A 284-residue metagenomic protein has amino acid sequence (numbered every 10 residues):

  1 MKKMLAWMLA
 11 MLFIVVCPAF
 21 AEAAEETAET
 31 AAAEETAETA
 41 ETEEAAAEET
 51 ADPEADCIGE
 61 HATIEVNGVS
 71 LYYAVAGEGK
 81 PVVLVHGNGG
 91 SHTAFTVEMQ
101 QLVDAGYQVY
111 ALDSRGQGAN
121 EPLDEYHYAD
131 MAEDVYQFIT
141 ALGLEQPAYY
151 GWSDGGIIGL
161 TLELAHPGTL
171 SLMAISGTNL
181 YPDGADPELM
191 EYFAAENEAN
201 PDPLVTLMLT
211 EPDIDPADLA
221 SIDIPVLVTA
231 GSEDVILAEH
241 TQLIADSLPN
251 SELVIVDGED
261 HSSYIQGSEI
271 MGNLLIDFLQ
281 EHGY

Functional and structural regions predicted by a protein language model:
Y72-G118: Conserved HGGG/HGGXW glycine-rich cap/lid loop of the alpha/beta-hydrolase fold
D130-P147: Conserved acidic catalytic loop of the alpha/beta-hydrolase fold
E145-P182: Conserved hydrolase catalytic core segment
P203-D218: Active-site nucleophile elbow and catalytic-triad environment of alpha/beta-hydrolase enzymes
I222, V228-A230: Short beta-strand/loop motif that positions the catalytic acidic residue of the alpha/beta-hydrolase fold
V235-H240: Conserved alpha/beta-hydrolase "acid-adjacent" motif
A245-S262: Catalytic histidine neighborhood in serine/cysteine hydrolases with alpha/beta-hydrolase-type architecture
G258-Y284: Catalytic active-site module of serine/aspartate enzymes centered on a nucleophile-bearing elbow/loop
